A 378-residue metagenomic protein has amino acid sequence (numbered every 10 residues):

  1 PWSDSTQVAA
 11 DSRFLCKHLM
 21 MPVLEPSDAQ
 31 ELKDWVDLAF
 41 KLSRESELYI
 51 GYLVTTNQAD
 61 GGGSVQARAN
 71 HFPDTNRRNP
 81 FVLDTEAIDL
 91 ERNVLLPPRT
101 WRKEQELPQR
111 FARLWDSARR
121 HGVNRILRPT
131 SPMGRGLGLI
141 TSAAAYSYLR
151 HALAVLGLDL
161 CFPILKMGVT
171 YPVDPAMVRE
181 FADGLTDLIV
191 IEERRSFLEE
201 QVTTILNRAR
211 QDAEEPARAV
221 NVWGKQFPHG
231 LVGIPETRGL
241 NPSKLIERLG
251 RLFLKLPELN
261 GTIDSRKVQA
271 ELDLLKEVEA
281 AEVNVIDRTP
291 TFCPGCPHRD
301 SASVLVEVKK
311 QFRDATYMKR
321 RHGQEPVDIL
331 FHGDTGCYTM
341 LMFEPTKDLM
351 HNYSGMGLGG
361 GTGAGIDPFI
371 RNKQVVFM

Functional and structural regions predicted by a protein language model:
P1-E45, T55, A302, D314-M378: Thiamine diphosphate
A9-K17, Q66-F72, G157, L206-D212 (+2 more regions): A glycine- and small-aliphatic-rich helix-loop capping segment at beta-alpha/alpha-beta transitions that lines
P26-F292, P297-H298: Flexible, low-complexity linker and terminal segments
R135-L158, V173, S301-V304, K309-F331 (+1 more regions): Redox- and metal-dependent alpha/beta enzyme cores, enriched for Fe-S-associated oxidoreductases and cofactor-handling
C293, V306, T335-C337: Conserved, well-structured functional cores that handle cations and Mg-NTP chemistry
